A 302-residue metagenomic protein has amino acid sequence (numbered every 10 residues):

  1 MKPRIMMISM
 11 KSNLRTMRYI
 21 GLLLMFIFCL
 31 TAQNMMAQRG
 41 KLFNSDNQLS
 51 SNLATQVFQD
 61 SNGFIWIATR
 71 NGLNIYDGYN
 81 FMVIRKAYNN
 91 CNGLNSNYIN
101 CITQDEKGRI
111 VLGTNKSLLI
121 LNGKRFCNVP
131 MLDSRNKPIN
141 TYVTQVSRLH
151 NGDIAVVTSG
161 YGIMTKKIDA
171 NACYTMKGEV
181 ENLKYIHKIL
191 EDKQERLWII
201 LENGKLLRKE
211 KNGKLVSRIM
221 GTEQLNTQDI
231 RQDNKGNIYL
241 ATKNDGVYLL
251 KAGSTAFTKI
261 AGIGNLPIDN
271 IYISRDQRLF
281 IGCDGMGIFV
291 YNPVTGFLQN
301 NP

Functional and structural regions predicted by a protein language model:
M1-P302: Carboxylate-rich, polar loop motifs that coordinate divalent cations or form catalytic acidic clusters
